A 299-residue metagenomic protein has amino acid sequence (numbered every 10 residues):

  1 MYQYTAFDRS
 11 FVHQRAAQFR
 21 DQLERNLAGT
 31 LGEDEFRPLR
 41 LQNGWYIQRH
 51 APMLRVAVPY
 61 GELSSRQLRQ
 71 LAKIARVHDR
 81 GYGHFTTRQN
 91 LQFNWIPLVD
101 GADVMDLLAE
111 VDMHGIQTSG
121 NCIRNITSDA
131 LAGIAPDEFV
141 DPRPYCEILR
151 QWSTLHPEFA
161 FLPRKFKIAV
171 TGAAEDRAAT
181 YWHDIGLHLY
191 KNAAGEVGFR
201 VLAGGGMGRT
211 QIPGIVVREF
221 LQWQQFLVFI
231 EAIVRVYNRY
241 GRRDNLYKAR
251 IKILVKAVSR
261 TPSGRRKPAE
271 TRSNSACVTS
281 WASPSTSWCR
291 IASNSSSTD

Functional and structural regions predicted by a protein language model:
M1-D299: Peripheral terminal and linker regions in Fe-S/redox and tRNA-modifying enzymes
